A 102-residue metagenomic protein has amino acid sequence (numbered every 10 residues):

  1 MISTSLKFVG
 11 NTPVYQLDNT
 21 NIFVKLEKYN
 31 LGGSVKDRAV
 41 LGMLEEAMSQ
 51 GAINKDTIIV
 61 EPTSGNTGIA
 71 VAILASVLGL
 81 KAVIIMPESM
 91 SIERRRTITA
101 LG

Functional and structural regions predicted by a protein language model:
M1-G102: PLP-dependent amino-acid enzyme catalytic core
